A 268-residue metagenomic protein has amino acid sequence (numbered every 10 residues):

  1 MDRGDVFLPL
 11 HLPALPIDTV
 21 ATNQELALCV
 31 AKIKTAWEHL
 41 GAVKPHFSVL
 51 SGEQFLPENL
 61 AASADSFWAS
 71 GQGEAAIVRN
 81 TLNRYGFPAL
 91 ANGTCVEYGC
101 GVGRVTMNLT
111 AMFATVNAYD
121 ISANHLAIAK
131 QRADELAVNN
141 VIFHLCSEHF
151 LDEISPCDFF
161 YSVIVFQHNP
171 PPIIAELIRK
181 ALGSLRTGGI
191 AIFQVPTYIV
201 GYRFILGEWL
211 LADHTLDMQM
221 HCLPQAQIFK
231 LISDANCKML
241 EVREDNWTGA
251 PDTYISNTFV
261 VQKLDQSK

Functional and structural regions predicted by a protein language model:
D2-D152, N169-E176, K180, I190-K268: Class I (Rossmann-like) S-adenosyl-L-methionine-dependent methyltransferase catalytic domain, capturing the SAM-binding
Y161: A conserved beta-strand element that flanks and buttresses the S-adenosyl-L-methionine
I164-V165: Short catalytic micro-motifs in class I SAM-dependent methyltransferases
